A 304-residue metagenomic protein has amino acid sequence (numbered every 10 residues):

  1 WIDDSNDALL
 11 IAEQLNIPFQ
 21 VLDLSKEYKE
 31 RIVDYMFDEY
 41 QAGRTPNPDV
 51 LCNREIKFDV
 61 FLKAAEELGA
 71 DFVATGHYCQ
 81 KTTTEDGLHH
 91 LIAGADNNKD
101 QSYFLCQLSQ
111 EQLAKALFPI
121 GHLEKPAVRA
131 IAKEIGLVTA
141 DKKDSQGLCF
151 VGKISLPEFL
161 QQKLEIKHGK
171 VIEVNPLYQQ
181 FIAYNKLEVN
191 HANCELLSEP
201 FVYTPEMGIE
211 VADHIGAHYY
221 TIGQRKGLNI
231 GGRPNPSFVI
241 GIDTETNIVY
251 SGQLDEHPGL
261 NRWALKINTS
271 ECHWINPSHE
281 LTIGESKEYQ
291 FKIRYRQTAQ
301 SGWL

Functional and structural regions predicted by a protein language model:
W1-C106, L117, K125-V128, K133-E134 (+1 more regions): ATP-dependent adenylation/nucleotidyltransferase module used to activate substrates
G76-C79, L91-L304: AMP-forming adenylation/ATP pyrophosphatase catalytic core
